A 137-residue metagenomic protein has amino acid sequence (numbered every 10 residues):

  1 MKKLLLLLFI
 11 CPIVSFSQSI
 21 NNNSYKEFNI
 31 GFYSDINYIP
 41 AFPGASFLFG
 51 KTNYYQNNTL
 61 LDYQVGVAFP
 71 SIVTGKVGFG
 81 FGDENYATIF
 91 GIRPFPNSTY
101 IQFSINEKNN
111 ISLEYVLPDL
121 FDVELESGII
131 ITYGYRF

Functional and structural regions predicted by a protein language model:
M1-N22: Bacterial Sec-dependent N-terminal signal peptides
Q18-N57: Outer-membrane beta-barrel initiation region
Q18-S19, G50-Q56, F81-T88, I105-E107 (+1 more regions): Outer-membrane beta-barrel proteins
S24-I36, N58-P70, V77-T99, F103 (+1 more regions): Transmembrane beta-strand segments that form the barrel wall of outer-membrane beta-barrel proteins
F42-G44, P70-I72, P96-S98, E126-G128: Membrane-spanning beta-strands of outer-membrane beta-barrel proteins
F47-F49, G75-V77, T99-F103, I131-Y133: Membrane-embedded beta-strands of outer-membrane beta-barrel proteins, especially the hydrophobic/small aromatic
E124-F137: Outer-membrane beta-barrel "beta-signal"
